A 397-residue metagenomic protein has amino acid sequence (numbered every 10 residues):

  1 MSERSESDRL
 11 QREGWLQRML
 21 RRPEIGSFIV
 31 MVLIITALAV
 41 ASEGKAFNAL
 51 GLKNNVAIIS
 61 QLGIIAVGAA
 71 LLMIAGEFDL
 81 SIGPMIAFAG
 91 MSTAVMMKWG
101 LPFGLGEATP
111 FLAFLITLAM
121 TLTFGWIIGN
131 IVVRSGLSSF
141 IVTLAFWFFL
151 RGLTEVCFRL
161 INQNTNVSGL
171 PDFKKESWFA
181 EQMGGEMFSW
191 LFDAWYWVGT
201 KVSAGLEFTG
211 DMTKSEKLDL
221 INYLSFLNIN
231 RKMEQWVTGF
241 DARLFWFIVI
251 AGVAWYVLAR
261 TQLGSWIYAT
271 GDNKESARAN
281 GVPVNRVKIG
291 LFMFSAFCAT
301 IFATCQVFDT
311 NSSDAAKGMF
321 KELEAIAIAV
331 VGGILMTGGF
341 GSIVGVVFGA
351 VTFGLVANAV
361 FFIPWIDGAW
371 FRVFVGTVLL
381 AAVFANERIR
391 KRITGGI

Functional and structural regions predicted by a protein language model:
M1-T36, D272, A279-R286, V356-I397: Cytosolic-side transmembrane-helix boundaries in multi-pass membrane proteins
S2-A66, T93, L101-A113, E216 (+2 more regions): Membrane-interfacial amphipathic/re-entrant helices at transmembrane-helix boundaries
I35-V40, A49-F103, N130-L137, S276 (+2 more regions): Single transmembrane alpha-helix segments in multi-pass membrane proteins
E43-N54, I58, T154-N162, M233-F240 (+3 more regions): Inter-helical junctions in multi-pass inner-membrane proteins, predominant in energy-converting antiporter-like
P102-W147, F348, F353: Alpha-helical transmembrane segments within multi-pass membrane transporters and channels
T109-T117, F124-I128, V198, E234-S312: Helix-loop-helix "hairpin" substructures at the membrane interface of multi-pass membrane proteins
T143, W147-L258, T394-I397: Transmembrane helix-bundle core of multi-pass membrane transporters and related energy-transducing complexes
F292-M293, A299, D309-G376: Transmembrane alpha-helical segments in multi-pass inner-membrane proteins
